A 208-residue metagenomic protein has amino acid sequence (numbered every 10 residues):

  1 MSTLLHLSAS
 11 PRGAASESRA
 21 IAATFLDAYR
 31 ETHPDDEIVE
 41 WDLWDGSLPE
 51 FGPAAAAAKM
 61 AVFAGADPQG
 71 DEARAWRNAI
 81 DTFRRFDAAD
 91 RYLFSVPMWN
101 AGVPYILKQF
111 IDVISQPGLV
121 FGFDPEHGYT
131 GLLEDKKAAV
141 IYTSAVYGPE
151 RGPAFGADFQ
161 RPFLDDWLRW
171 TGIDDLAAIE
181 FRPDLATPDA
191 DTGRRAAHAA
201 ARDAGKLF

Functional and structural regions predicted by a protein language model:
M1-V96, A101-D112, Q116, A199-F208: N-terminal beta1-alpha1-beta2 submodule of the flavodoxin-like/Rossmannoid cofactor-binding fold
T3, E37, K137-A138, D175: Residues at the starts of beta-strands that form the adenosine-phosphate
A9, T143, F181: Cofactor-binding loop segments of dinucleotide-utilizing enzymes, especially the Rossmann-like FAD- and NAD(P)+-binding
P11-G13, Y147, L185-T187: Short histidine/acidic/glycine/proline-rich micro-motifs that form metal- and phosphate-coordinating active-site loops
A89-D90, D135, I173: Short, well-ordered alpha-helix to beta-strand connector turns
P117-G122, D174-D175: Short, structured loop/turn "capping" segments at alpha-beta junctions
G122-W170: Short, glycine-/small-residue-rich phosphate/pyrophosphate-handling segment
E150-F208: Glycine-rich phosphate/pyrophosphate-binding loop and the adjoining helix
